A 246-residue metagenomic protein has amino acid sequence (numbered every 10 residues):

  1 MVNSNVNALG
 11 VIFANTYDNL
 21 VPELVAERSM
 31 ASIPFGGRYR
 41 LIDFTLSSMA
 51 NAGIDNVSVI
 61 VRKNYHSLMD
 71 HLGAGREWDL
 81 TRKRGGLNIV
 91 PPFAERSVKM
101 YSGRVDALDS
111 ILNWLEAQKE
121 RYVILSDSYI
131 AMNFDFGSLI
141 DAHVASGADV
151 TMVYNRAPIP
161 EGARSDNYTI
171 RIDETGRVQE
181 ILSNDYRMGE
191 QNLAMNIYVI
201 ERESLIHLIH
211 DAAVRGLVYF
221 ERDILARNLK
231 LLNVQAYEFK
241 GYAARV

Functional and structural regions predicted by a protein language model:
M1-V246: Unchanged
